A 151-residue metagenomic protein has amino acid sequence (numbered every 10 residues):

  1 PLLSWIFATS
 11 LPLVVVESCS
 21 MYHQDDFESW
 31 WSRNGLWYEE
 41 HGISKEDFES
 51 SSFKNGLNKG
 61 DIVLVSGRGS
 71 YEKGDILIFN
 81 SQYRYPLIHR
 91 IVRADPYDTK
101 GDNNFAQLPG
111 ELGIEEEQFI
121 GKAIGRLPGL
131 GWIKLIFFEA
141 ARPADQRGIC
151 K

Functional and structural regions predicted by a protein language model:
P1-Y71, R126-K151: Protein maturation boundaries and topogenic segments
L11-V14, P86-H89, E117: Small-residue-enriched segments and motifs
S18, S81, G101: Flexible glycine-/small-residue-rich
D26-F27, I76, G110: Short, well-ordered secondary-structure micro-motifs
R68-E72, Q82-Y85: Short, charged beta-turn/beta-strand-edge "cap" motif at the junction between a beta-strand and an adjacent loop
D75-L77, L87-A94: Short beta-strand-centered aromatic/proline hotspots
V92, P96-A140: Extended, hydrophilic extramembrane loops/domains of integral membrane proteins
